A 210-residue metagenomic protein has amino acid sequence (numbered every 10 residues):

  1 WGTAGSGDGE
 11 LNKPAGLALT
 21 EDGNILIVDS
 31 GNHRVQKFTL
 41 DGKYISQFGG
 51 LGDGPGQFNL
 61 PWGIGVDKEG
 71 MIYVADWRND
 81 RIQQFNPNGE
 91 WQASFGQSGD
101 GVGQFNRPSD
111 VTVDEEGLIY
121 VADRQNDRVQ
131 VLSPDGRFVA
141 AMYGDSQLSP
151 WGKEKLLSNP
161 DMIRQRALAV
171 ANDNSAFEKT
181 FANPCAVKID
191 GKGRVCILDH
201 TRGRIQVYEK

Functional and structural regions predicted by a protein language model:
W1-K210: Eukaryotic scaffold repeat domains enriched in small/polar residues
